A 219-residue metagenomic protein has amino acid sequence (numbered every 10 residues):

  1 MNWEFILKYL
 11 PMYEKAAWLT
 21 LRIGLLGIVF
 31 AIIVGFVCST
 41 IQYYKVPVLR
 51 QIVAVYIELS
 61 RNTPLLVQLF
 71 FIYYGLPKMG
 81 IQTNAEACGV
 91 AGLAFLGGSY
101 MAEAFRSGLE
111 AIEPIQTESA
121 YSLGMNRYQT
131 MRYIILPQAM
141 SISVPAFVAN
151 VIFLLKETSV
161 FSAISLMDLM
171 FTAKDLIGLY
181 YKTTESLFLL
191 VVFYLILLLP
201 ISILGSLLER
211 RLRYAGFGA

Functional and structural regions predicted by a protein language model:
M1-A219: Transmembrane alpha-helices and adjacent helix-loop boundaries
